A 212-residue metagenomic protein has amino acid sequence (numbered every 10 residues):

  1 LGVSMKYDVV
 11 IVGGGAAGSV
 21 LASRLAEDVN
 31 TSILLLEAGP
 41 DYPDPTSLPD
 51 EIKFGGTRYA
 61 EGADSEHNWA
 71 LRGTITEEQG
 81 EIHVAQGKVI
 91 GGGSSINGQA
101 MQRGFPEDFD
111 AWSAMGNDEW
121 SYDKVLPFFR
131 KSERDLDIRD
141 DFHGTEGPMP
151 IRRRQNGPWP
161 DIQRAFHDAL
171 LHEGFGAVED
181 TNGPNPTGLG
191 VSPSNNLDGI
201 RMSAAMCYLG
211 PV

Functional and structural regions predicted by a protein language model:
L1-V212: N-terminal redox-cofactor-binding region of secreted/periplasmic oxidoreductases
